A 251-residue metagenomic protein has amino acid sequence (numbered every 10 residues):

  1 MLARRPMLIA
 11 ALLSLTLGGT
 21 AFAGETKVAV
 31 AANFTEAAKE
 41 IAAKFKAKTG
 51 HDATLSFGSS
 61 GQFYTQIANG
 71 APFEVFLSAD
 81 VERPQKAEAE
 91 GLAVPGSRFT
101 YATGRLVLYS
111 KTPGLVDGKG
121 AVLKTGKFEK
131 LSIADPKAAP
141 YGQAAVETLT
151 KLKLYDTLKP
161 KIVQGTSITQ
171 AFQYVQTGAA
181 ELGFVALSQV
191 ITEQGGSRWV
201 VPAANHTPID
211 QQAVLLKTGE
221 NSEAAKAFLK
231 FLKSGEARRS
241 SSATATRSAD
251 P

Functional and structural regions predicted by a protein language model:
M1-I9: Bacterial N-terminal signal peptides that target proteins for export
I9-G19: Bacterial N-terminal signal peptides
A23-F57, G61-A71, S78-V81, Q85-P251: Exported/periplasmic ABC-transporter solute-binding proteins
